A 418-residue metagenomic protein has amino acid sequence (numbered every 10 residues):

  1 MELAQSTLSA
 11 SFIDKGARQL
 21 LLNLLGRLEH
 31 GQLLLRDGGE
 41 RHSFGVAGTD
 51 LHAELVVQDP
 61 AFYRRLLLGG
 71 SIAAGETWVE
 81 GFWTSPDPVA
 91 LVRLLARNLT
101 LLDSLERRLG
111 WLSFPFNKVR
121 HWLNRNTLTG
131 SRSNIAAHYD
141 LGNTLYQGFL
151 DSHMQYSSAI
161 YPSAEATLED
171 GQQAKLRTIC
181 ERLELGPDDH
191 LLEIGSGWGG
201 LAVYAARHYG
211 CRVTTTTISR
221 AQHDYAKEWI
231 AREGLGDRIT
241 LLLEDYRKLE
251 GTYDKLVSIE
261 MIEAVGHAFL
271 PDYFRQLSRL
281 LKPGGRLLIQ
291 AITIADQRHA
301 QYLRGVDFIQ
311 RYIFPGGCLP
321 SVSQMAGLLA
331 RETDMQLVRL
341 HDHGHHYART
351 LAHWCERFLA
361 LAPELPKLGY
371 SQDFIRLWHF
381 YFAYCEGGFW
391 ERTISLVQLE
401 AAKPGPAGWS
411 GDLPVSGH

Functional and structural regions predicted by a protein language model:
M1-Q172, T178: Feature captures hydrophobic
P187-G195: Conserved class I S-adenosyl-L-methionine
W198-Y209: Conserved SAM-binding loop of SAM-dependent methyltransferases across substrates and taxa, primarily the Class I
R212-T217: Conserved SAM-binding motif I beta-strand of class I
R247-V257: A short acidic, Gly/Pro-enriched loop at the edge of an enzyme's catalytic core that lines a small-molecule cofactor
P271-P283: A short glycine-rich, Lys/Arg-flanked "PGG" loop and its adjoining helix->strand segment in the class I
G284-I292: Conserved beta-strand signature within the Rossmann-like core of class I S-adenosyl-L-methionine
T293-W409, V415-H418: Substrate-binding/catalytic lobe of Class I Rossmann-like enzymes that use SAM or dcSAM, i.e., the mid-to-C-terminal
